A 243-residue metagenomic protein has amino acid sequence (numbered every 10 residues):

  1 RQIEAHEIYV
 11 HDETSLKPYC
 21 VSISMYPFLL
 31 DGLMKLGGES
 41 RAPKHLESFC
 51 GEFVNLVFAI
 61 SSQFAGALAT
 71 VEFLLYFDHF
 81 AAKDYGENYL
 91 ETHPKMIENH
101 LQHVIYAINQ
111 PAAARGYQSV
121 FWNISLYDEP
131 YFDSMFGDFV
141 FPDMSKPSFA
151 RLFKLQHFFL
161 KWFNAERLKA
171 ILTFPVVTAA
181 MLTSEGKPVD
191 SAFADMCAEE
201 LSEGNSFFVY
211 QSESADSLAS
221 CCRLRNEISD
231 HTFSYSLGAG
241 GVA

Functional and structural regions predicted by a protein language model:
R1-A243: Conserved catalytic cores of very large enzyme subunits
